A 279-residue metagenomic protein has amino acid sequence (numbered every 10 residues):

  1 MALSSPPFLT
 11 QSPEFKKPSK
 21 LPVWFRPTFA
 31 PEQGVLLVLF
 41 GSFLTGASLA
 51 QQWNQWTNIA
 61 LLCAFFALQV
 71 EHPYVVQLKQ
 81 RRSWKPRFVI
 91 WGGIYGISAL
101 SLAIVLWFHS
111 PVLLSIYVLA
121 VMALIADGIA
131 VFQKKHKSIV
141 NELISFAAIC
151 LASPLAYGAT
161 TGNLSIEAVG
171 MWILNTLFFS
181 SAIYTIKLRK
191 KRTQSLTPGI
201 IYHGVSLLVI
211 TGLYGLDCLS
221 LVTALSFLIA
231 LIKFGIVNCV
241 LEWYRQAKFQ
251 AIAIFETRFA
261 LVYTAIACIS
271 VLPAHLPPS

Functional and structural regions predicted by a protein language model:
A2-L113, F259, L276: N-terminal topogenic module of multi-pass integral membrane proteins
L21-L36, R81-I90, G128-F146, K191-Y202 (+1 more regions): Interhelical loop and helix-boundary elements at the membrane-water interface of polytopic inner-membrane proteins
S42, R87-A99, L143-Y157, G199-G212 (+1 more regions): Small-residue-rich segments of transmembrane alpha-helices in multi-pass membrane proteins, especially helix faces
L44-I59, S101-S115, L151-M171, T211-T223 (+1 more regions): Helix-coil boundary and interhelical linker segments in multi-pass alpha-helical membrane proteins
C63-P73, A120-A130, I149-L151, I173-Y184 (+1 more regions): Alpha-helical transmembrane segments and their membrane-interface exit regions
L100-V112, I116-A156: Intramembrane alpha-helical segments
L143-L219: Generic multipass alpha-helical transmembrane bundles of integral membrane proteins
Q194-S279: C-terminal transmembrane helix-loop-helix hairpin of multi-pass membrane proteins
